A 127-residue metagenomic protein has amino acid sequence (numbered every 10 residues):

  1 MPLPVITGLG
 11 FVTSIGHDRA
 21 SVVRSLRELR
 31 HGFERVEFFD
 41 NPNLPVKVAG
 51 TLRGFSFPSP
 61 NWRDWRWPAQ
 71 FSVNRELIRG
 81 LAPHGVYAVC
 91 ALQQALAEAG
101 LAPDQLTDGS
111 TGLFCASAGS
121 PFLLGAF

Functional and structural regions predicted by a protein language model:
M1-F127: Conserved "HGTGT" condensation-loop signature of ketosynthase/thiolase-family condensing enzymes that catalyze
